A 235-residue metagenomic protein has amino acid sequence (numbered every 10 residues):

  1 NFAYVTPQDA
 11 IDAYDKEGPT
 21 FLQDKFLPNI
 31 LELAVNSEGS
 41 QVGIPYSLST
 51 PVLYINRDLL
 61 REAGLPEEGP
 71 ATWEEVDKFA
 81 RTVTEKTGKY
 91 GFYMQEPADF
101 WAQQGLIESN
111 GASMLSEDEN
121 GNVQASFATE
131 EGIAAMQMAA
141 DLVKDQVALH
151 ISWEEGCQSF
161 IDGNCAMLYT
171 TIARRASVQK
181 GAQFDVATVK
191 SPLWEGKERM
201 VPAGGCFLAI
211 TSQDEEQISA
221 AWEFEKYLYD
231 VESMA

Functional and structural regions predicted by a protein language model:
N1, G88-K89, D162-T171: Alpha-to-beta junction loops
N1, W153, T170-R175, C206: Beta->alpha turn/N-cap motifs
N1-T50, A187-V189: Hinge/lid segment of periplasmic solute-binding proteins
Q8-F26, G69, A112-A134, K180-G181 (+1 more regions): Short, solvent-exposed loop/beta-turn-alpha elements that line the ligand-binding surface or hinge of extracytoplasmic
L33-Y46, P51, E74-Q124, C165: Extracytoplasmic/periplasmic solute-binding protein
A63, I133, Q137, L142-V147 (+1 more regions): Extracytoplasmic/periplasmic substrate-recognition and gating elements
A71-D77, L149-D162: Short helix-initiation/N-cap motifs at beta->coil->alpha
F79-T82, N120-H150: Glycine-centered hinge/linker elements that transmit conformational signals in sensory and ligand-binding systems
